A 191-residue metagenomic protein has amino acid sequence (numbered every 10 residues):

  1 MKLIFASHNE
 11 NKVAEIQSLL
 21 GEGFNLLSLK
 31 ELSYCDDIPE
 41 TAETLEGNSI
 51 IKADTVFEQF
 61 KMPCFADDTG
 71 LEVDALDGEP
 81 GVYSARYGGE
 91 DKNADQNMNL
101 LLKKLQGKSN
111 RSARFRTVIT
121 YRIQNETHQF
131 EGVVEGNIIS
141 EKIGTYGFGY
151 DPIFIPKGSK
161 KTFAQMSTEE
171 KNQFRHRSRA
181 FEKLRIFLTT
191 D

Functional and structural regions predicted by a protein language model:
K2-I4, N11-D191: Anionic-ligand binding patches
